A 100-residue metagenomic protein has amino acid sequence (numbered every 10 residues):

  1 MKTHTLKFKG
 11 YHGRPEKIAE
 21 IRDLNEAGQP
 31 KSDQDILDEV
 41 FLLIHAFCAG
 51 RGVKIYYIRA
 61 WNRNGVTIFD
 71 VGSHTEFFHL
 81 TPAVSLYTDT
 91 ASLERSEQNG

Functional and structural regions predicted by a protein language model:
K2-H4, G65: Residues at beta-strand starts and edge strands
H4-A27: N-terminal acidic leader/helix
N25-D38, L86-T90: Short, surface-exposed linear segments at secondary-structure transitions and domain or protein termini
P30-K54: A short, charged, amphipathic alpha-helix used as a generic interaction element across diverse proteins
A46-G100: Short, mixed-charge low-complexity intrinsically disordered segments
